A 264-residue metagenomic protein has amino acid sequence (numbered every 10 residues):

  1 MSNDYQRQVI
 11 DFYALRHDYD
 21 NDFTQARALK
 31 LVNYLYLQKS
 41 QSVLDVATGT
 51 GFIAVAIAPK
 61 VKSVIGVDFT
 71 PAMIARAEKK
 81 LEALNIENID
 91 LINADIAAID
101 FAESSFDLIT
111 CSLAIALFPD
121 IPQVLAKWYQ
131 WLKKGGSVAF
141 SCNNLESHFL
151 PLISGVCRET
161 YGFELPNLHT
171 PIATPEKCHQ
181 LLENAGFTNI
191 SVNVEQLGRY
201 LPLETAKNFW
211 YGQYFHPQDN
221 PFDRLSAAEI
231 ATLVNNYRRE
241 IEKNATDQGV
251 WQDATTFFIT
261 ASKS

Functional and structural regions predicted by a protein language model:
M1-Q41, F52-A56, M73-R76, K80-L84 (+1 more regions): Conserved class I S-adenosyl-L-methionine
F23-T24, T50, P171-S264: Conserved Class I S-adenosyl-L-methionine
S42-I99: Class I SAM-dependent methyltransferase SAM/SAH-binding core
A97-I109: A short acidic, Gly/Pro-enriched loop at the edge of an enzyme's catalytic core that lines a small-molecule cofactor
L108-I121, N144: A short SAM/SAH-binding and catalytic strip from SAM-dependent methyltransferases
P122-S137: A short glycine-rich, Lys/Arg-flanked "PGG" loop and its adjoining helix->strand segment in the class I
V138-A139, N189: A short hydrophobic/small-residue beta-strand
A139-G162: Conserved class I S-adenosyl-L-methionine
